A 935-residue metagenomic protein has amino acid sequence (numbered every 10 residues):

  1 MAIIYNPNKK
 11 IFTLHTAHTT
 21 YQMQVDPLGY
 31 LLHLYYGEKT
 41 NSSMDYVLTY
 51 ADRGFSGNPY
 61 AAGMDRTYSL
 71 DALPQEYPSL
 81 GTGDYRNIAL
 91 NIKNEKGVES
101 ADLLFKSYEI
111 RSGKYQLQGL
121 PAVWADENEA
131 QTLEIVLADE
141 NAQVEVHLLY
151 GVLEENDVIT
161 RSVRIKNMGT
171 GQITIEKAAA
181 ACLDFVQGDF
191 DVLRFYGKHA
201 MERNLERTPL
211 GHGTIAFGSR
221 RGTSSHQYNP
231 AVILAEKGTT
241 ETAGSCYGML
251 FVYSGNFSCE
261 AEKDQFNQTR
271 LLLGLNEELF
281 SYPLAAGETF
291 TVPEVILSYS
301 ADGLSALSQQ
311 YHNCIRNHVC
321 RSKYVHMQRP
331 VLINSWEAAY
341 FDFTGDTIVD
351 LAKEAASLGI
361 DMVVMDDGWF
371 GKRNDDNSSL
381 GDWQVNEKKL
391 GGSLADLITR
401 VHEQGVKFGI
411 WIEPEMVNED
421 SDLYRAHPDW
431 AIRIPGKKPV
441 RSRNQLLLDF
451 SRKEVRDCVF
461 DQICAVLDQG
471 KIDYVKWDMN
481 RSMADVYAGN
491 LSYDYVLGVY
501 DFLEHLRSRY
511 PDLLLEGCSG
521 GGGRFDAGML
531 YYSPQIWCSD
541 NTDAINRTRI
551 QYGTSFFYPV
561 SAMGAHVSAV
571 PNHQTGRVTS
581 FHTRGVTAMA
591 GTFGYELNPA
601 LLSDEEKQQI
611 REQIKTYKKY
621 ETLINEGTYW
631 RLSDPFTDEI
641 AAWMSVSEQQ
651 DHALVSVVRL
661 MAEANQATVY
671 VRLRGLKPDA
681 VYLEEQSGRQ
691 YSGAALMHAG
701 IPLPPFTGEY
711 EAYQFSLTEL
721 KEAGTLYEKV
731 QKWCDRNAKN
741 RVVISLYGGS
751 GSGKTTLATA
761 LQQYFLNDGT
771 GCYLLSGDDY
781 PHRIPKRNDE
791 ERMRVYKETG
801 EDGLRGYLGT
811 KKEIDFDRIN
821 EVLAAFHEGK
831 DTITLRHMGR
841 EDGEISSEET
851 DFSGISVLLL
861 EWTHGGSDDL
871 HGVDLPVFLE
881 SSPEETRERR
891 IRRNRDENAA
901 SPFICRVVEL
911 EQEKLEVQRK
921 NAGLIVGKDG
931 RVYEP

Functional and structural regions predicted by a protein language model:
Y5, K10-T13, A17, Y21 (+3 more regions): Polysaccharide-binding surfaces and accessory modules of carbohydrate-active proteins
E241, P635-K677: Carbohydrate-binding surface patches
Y324-D461, Y474: Aromatic-lined carbohydrate-binding/catalytic grooves of carbohydrate-active enzymes
K389-S393, R425-H582, T592-L597, L601: Active-site neighborhood of glycoside hydrolase catalytic domains
M661-K721: C-terminal beta-sandwich/jelly-roll accessory domains of carbohydrate-active enzymes
Y773, H782-G839: Conserved nucleotide-sensing/catalytic segment adjacent to the nucleotide-binding pocket in NTP-handling enzymes
E844-R893: ATP-dependent NMP and nucleoside kinases share a basic, alpha-helical "lid"
S867, R895-P935: Small-molecule kinase domains that catalyze NTP-dependent phosphoryl transfer to phosphate-bearing small molecules
